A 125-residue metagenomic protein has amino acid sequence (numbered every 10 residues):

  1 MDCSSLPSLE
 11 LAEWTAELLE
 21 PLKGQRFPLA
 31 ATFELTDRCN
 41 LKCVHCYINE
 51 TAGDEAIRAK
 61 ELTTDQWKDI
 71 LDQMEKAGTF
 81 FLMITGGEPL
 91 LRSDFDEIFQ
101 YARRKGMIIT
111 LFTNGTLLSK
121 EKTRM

Functional and structural regions predicted by a protein language model:
D2-R124: Conserved alpha-helical substructure of the radical SAM core
